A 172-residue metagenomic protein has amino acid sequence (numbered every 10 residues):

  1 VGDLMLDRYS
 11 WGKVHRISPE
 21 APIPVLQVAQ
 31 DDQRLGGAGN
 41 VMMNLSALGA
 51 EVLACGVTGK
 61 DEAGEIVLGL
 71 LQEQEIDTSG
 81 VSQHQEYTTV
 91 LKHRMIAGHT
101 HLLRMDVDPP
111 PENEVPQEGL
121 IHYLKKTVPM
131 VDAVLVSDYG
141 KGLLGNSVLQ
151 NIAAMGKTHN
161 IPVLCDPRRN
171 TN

Functional and structural regions predicted by a protein language model:
V1-H15, Q30-N172: Ribokinase/PfkB-type carbohydrate-kinase core domain
R16-E20: Flexible glycine/proline-rich, aromatic-decorated loop/lid segments
P22-A29: Divalent-cation-assisted or electrostatically stabilized phosphate/pyrophosphate-binding catalytic cores
